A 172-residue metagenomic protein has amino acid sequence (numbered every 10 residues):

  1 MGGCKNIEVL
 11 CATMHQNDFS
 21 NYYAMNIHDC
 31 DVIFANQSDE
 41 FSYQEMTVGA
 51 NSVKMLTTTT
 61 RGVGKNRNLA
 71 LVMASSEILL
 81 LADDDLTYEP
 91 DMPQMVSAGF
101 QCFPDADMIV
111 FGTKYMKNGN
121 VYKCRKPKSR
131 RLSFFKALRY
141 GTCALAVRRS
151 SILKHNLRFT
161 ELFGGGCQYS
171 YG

Functional and structural regions predicted by a protein language model:
M1-D31: N-proximal low-complexity "stem/linker" segments adjacent to membrane-targeting elements
F19-Y22, E40-V48, D91: Acidic helix N-cap motif at the loop->helix transition within catalytic regions of sugar-transfer enzymes
T58-A74: Glycine-rich, basic loop-to-helix element that forms the pyrophosphate-binding segment of sugar-nucleotide handling
L79: Short aromatic/hydrophobic "clamp" motif used to bind/position activated sugar donors
D83-T87: The conserved acidic donor/metal-binding loop of glycosyltransferases
D91-C124: Conserved donor NDP-sugar-binding/catalytic core segment of glycosyltransferases
V121-A144, R149-L153: Short, flexible, basic/aromatic active-site loop/helix in glycosyltransferases
L145, S151-N156, L162-G172: A short, conserved alpha-helix in the catalytic core of glycosyltransferases
